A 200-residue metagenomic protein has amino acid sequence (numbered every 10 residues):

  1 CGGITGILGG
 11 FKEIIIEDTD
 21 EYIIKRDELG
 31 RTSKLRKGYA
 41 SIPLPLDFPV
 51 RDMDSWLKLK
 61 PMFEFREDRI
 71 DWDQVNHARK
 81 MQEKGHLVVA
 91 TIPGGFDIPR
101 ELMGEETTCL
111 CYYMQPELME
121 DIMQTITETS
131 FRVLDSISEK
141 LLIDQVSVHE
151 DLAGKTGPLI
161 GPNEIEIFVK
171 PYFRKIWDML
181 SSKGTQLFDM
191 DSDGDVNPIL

Functional and structural regions predicted by a protein language model:
C1-K12: Segments that shape or occlude catalytic/ligand-binding pockets
F11, R26-D27: Long, low-complexity intrinsically disordered regulatory regions enriched in P/S/T/G and acidic residues that serve as
K12-E13, Y22: Short, acidic/polar N-cap/turn motifs at the starts of alpha helices
I23-R26, L35, M53-L200: Active-site loop segments of alpha/beta catalytic cores
D27, D47-P49: Cofactor-binding catalytic cores of oxidoreductases
